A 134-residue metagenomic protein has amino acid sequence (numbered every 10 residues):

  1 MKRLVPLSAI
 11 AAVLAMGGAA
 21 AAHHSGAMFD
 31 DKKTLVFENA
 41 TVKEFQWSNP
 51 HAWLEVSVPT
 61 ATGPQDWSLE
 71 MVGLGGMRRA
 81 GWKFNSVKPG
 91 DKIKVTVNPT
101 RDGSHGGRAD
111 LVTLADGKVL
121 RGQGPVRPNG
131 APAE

Functional and structural regions predicted by a protein language model:
M1-S8: Bacterial N-terminal signal peptides that target proteins for export
S8-G17: Bacterial N-terminal signal peptides
A21-L35: Short boundary/loop segments of OB/S1/cold-shock single-stranded nucleic-acid-binding domains
N39-V42: Conserved hydrophobic positions within beta-strands
S48-V58: Short aromatic-glycine-enriched beta-strand elements
T62-L74: Short, basic/aromatic beta-hairpin or loop at an interaction surface
R79-K94: Short nucleic-acid-contacting surface segments enriched for D/E, G, S/T with interspersed K/R
T100-Q123: OB-fold/S1-family single-stranded nucleic acid-binding modules
